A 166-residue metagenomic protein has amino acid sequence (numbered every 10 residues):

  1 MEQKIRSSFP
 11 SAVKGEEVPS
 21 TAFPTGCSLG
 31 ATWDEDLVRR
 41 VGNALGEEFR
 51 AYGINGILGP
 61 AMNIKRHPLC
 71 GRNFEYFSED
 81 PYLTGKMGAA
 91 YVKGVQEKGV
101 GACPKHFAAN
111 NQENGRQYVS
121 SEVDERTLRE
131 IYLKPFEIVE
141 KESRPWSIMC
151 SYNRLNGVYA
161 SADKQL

Functional and structural regions predicted by a protein language model:
M1-L166: Glycoside hydrolase catalytic-domain context in secreted enzymes
